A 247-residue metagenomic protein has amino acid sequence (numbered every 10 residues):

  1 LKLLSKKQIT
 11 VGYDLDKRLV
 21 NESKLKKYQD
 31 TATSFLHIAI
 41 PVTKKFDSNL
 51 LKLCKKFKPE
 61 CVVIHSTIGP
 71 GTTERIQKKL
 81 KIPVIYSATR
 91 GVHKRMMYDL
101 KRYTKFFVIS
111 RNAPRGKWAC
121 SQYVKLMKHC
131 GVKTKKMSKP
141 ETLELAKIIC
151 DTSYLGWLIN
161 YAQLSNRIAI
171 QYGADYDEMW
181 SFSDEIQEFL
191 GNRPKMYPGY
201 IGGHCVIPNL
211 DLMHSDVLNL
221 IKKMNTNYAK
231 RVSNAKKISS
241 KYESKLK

Functional and structural regions predicted by a protein language model:
L3-L25, Y242, L246: NAD(P)-binding Rossmann-fold cofactor-contacting core
Y13-L15, Y28-D30, I85-T89, M137-P140 (+2 more regions): Conserved beta-strand termini and adjacent loop/short-helix elements that scaffold enzyme active sites in alpha/beta
D16, E22-C61: Rossmann-like NAD(P)-binding element
R18, T31-A32, R90-R95, E141-A146 (+1 more regions): A short acidic, often aromatic-flanked loop/helix-cap motif at beta-alpha or helix-coil junctions that lines enzyme
L50, P59-T142, M213: Rossmann-fold dinucleotide-binding core
M97-T104, D151-T152, N209, I238: Short, surface-exposed amphipathic charged segments that create phosphate/polyanion-binding patches used for binding
E141-L145, L155-G156, N160-L246: Interdomain hinge/lid region at the active-site interface of Rossmann-like NAD(P)-dependent oxidoreductases
